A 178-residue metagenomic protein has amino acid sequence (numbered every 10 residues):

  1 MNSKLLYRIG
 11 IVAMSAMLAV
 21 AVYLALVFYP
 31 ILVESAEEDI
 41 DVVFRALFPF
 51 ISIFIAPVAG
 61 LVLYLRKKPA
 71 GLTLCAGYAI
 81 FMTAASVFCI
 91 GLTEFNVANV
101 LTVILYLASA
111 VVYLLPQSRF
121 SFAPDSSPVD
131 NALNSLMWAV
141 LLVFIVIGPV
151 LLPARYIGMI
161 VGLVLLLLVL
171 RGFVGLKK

Functional and structural regions predicted by a protein language model:
M1-K178: Topology signature of small-to-medium multi-pass alpha-helical membrane proteins
